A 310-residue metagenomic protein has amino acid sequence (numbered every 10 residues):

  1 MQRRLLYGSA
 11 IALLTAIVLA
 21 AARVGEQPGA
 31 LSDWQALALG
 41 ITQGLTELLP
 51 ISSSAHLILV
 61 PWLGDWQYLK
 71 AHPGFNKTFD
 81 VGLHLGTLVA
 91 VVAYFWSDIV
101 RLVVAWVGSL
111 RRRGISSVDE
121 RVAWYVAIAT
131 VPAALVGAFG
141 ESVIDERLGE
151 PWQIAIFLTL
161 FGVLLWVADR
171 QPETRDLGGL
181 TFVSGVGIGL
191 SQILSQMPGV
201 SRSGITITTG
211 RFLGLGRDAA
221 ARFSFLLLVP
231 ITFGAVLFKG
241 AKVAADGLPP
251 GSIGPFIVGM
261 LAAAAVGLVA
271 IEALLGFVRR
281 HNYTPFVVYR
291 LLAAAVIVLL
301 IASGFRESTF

Functional and structural regions predicted by a protein language model:
M1-F310: Multi-pass membrane proteins that catalyze or facilitate reactions on polyprenyl-/lipid-phosphate substrates and their
